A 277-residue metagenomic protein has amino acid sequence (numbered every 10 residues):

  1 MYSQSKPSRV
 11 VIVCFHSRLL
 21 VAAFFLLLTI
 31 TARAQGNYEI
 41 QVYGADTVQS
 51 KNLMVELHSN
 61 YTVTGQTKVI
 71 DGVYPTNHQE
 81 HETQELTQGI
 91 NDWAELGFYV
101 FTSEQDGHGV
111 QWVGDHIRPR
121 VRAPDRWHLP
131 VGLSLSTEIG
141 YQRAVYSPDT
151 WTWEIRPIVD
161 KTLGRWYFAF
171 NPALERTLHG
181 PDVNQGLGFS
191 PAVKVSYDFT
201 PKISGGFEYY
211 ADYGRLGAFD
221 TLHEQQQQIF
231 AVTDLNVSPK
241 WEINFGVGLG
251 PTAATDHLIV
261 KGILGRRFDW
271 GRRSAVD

Functional and structural regions predicted by a protein language model:
M1-H16: N-terminal secretory signal peptides that target proteins for export/translocation
H16-A22: Sec-dependent signal peptide recognition, specifically the positively charged N-region followed immediately by
T29-T31: N-terminal signal peptide c-region/cleavage motif recognized by signal peptidases
A34-D277: Transmembrane beta-barrel domains of Gram-negative outer membranes and organellar outer membranes
